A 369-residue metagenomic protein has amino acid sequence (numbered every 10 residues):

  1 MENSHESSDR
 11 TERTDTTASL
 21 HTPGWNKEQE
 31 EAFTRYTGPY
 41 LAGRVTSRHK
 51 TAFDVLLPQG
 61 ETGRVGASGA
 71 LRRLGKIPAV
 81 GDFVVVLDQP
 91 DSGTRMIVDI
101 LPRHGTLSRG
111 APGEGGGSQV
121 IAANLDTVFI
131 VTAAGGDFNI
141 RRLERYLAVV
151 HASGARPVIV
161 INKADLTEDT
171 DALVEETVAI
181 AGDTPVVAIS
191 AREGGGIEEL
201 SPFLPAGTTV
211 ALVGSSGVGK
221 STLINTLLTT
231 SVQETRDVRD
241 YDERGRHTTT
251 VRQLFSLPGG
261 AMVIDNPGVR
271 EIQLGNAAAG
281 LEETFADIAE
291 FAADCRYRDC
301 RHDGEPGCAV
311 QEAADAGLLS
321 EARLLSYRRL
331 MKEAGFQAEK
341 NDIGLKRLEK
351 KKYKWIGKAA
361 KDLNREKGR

Functional and structural regions predicted by a protein language model:
M1-S19, P39, G69, G75-D91 (+6 more regions): Helix-rich effector regions associated with P-loop NTPase G domains
G38-H49: Structural detector for short beta-strands of small beta-barrel domains
T51-V55: Short aromatic-glycine-enriched beta-strand elements
E61-A70: A short macromolecule-binding patch
D88-T94, A134-G136, S216: Short, charged beta-turn/beta-strand-edge "cap" motif at the junction between a beta-strand and an adjacent loop
I130-A133, V160-N162: Conserved beta-strand segments of the P-loop GTPase G domain that flank and frequently precede/overlap
R156, K163-V218: Canonical P-loop GTPase G-domain recognition
K220-R236: A conserved segment at the C-terminal end of the G1
